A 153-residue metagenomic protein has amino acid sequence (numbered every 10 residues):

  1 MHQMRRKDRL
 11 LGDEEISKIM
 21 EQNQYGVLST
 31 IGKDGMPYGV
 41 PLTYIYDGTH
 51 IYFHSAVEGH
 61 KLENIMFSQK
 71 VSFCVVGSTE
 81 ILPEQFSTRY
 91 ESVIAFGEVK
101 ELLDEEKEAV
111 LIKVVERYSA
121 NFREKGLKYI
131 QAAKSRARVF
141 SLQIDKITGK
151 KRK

Functional and structural regions predicted by a protein language model:
M1-Q22: Extreme N-terminal tail/first-helix region
H2-K7, I81-K153: Charged, gly/pro-rich active-site loop segments
D13, E58-G59: Structural motif corresponding to alpha-helix initiation and N-cap regions
I19-M20, N64-I65, V114: A generic structural signal for nonpolar/aromatic side chains embedded in well-ordered alpha-helices
N23-V57, F73-C74: Short beta-strand segments
Y25, K70, I144: ATP/adenylate-binding site constellation spanning eukaryotic-like Ser/Thr protein kinases, ABC-transporter
H60-Y90: Helix-adjacent hinge/juxtasegments
